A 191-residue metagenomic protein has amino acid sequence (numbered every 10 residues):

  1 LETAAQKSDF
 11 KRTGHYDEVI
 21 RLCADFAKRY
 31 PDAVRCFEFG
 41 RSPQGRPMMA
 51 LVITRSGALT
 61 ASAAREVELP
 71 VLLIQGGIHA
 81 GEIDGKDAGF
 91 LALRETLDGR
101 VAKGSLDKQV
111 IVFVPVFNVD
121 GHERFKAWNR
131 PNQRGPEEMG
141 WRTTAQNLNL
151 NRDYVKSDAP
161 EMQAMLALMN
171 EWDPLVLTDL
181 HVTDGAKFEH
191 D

Functional and structural regions predicted by a protein language model:
L1-K11, I74-G76: Acidic/histidine-rich, surface-exposed loop or edge segments in extracytoplasmic proteins
A4, L22, F26, D153: Residues that form generic nucleotide/phosphate-binding pockets
S8, F37, L148, R152: Flexible, active-site-adjacent loop/turn segments at secondary-structure boundaries
E18-L72: Soluble metallo-hydrolase cores and metallopeptidase-like ectodomains found primarily in the secretory/periplasmic
R65-I78, I83-D191: Active-site/substrate-binding loop(s) of hydrolase catalytic cores
